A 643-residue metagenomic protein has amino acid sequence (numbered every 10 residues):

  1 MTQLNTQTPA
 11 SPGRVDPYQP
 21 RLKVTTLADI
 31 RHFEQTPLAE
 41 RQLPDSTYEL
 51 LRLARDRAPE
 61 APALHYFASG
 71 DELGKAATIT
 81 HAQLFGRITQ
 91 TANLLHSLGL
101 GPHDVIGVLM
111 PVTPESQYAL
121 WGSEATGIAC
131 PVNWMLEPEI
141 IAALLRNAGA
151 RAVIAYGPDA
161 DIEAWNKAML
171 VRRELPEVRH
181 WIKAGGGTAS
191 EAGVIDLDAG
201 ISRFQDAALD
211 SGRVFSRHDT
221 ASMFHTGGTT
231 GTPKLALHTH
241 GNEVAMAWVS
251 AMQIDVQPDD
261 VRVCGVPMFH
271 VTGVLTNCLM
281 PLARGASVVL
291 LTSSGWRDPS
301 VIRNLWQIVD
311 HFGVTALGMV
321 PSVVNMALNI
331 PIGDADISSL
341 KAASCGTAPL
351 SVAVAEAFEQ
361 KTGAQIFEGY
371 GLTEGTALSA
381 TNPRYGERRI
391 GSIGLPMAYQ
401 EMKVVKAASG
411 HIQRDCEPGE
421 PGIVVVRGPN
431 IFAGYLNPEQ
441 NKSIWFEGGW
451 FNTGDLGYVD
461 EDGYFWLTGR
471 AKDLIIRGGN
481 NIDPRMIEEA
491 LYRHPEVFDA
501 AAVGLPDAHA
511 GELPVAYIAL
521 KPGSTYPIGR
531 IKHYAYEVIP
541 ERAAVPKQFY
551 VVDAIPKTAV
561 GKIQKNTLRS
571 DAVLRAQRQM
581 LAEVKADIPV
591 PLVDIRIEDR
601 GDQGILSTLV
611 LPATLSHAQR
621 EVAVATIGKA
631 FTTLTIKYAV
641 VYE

Functional and structural regions predicted by a protein language model:
T2-Y18, I128-D198, L634-Y642: Structural core segment of the AMP-binding/adenylate-forming
L43, E60-T113, Q117-L120, E137-A142 (+3 more regions): Conserved AMP-binding/adenylate-forming core of the ANL superfamily
P44, P59-P62, I182-T188, S202-H225 (+2 more regions): Conserved pre-ATP/AMP-binding loop-to-beta segment of ANL
T78-A82, A221-A245: Conserved AMP-binding A3 loop
L84-N93, A208, A236-Q257, G265 (+2 more regions): Conserved structural elements of the adenylate-forming
V244-V261, F269-T315, I330: Conserved AMP-binding/adenylation subdomain of ANL enzymes
L291, M319, A342-G346, L350-G369 (+4 more regions): Conserved AMP-binding/adenylate-forming
I475, A501-D507, V515-A519, G529-E643: Conserved C-terminal "lid"/linker of ANL adenylate-forming enzymes
